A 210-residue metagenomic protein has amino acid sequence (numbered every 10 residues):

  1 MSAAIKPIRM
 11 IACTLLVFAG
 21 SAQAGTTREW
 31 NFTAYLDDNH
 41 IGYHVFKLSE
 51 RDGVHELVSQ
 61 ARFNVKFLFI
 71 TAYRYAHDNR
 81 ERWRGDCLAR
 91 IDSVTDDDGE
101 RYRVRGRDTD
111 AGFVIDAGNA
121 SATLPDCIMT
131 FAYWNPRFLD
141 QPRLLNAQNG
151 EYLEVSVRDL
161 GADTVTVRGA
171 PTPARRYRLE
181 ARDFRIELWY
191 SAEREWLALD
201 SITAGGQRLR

Functional and structural regions predicted by a protein language model:
M1-I11: Bacterial N-terminal signal peptides that target proteins for export
I5, R51, A162-T164: Short beta-strand/loop turn elements enriched in aromatics
M10-A19: Bacterial N-terminal signal peptides
G20-T26: Sec/Tat signal peptide C-region and signal peptidase I cleavage site
T26-D108, R194, L199-S201: N-terminal mature ectodomain segment of secretory-pathway/periplasmic proteins
T27-R28, Y35, G85, A89-D183 (+1 more regions): Solvent-exposed helix/loop surface patches that form functional interfaces
H77-N79, Y102-V104, F184-L188, G205-R210: A structural detector for short beta-strand units
L179-E180, I186-A204: Short, exposed beta-strand-loop hairpins at the edges of beta-sheets in extracellular/periplasmic proteins
